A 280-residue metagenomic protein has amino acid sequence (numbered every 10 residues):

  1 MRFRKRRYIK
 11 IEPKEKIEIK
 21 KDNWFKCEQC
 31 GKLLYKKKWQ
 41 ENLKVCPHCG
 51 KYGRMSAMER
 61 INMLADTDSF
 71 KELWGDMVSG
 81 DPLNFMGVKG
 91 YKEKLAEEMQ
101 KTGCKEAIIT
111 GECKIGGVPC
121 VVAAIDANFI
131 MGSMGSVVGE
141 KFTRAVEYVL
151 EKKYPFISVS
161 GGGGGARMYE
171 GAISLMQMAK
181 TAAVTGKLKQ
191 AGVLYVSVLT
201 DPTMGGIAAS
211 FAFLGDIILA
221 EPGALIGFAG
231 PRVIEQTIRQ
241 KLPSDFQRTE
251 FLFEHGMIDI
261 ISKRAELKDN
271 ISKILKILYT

Functional and structural regions predicted by a protein language model:
M1-C104, E112-I115, I274-T280: Intrinsically disordered, low-complexity segments enriched in small/flexible residues
K36, M131-M134, A166-E170: A generic structural signal for short coil/turn motifs at secondary-structure boundaries
K37, V159, V198-L199: Structural motif
K101-A107, G132-E147: Glycine-rich anion/phosphate-binding loops
E106-T110, P119, Y154-P155, V193: Short glycine-rich loop/turn motifs
I115-A124, K141-A166: A structural preference for short, pocket-lining loop segments at secondary-structure junctions
V118, A124-S136: STAS-typified acidic loop motif
G163-Y279: Conserved catalytic cores of soluble enzyme domains, especially glycine-rich substrate-binding beta-alpha loops
